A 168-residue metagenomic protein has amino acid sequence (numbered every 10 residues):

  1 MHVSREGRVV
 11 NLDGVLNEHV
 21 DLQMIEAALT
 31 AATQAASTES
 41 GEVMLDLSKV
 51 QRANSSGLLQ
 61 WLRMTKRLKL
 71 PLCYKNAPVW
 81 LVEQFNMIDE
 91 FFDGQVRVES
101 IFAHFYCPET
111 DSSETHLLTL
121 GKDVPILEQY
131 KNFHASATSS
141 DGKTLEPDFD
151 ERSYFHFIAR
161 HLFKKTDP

Functional and structural regions predicted by a protein language model:
M1-D13: Short beta-strand/loop segment at the start of cytosolic alpha/beta domains
V3-R5, M24, A28, E109 (+1 more regions): Long, compositionally biased intrinsically disordered regions
V10-E99: Amphipathic alpha-helical interaction surfaces in cytosolic regulatory modules
N86-P168: Cys/His-clustered metal-coordination modules, chiefly Zn-binding fingers
